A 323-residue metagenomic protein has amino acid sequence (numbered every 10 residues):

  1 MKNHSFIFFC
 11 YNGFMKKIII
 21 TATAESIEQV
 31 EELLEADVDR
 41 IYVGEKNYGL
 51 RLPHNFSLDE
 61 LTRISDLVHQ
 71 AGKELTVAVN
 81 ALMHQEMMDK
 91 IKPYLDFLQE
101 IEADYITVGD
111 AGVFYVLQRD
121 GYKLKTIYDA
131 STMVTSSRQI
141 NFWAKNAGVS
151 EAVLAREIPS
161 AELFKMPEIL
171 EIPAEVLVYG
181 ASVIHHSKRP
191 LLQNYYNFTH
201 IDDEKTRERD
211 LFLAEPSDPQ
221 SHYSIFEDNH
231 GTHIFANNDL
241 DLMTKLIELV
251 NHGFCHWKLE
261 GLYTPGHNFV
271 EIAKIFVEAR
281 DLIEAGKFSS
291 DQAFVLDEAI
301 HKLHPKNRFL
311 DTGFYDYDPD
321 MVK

Functional and structural regions predicted by a protein language model:
N3-H4: Intrinsic-disorder-associated, low-complexity terminal segments enriched in Asp/Asn/His/Tyr and depleted of Lys/Arg
N12, K16-T132, V153, S160-K323: Active-site pocket-lining/capping segments in soluble small-molecule metabolic enzymes
S137-R138: Conserved nucleotide-cofactor-binding alpha/beta core module
N146: Acidic-histidine catalytic/liganding microenvironments
